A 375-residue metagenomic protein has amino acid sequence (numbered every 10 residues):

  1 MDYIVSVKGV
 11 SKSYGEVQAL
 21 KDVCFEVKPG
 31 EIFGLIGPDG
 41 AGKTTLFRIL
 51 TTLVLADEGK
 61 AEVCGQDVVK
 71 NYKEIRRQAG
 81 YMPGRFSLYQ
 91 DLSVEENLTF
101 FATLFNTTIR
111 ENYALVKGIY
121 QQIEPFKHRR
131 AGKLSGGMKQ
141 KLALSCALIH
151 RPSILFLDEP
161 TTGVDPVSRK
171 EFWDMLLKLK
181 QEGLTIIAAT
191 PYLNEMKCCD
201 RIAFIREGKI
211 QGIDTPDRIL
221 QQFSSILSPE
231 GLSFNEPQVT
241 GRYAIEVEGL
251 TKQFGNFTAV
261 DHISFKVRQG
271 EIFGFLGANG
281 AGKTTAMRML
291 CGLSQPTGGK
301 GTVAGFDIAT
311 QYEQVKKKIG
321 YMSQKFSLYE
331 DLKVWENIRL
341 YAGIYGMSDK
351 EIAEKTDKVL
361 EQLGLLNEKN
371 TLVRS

Functional and structural regions predicted by a protein language model:
G59-K70, I75, G299-D307, Q314-V315: Conserved ABC transporter NBD signature motif
T99, T103, T108-F126, R339 (+2 more regions): Conserved ABC ATPase "signature" region
R130-L134, L372-S375: Conserved ABC ATPase signature
L144: Hydrophobic anchor residue at the start of the ABC signature
L155-D158: Catalytic Walker B motif of ABC-type/P-loop ATPase nucleotide-binding domains
